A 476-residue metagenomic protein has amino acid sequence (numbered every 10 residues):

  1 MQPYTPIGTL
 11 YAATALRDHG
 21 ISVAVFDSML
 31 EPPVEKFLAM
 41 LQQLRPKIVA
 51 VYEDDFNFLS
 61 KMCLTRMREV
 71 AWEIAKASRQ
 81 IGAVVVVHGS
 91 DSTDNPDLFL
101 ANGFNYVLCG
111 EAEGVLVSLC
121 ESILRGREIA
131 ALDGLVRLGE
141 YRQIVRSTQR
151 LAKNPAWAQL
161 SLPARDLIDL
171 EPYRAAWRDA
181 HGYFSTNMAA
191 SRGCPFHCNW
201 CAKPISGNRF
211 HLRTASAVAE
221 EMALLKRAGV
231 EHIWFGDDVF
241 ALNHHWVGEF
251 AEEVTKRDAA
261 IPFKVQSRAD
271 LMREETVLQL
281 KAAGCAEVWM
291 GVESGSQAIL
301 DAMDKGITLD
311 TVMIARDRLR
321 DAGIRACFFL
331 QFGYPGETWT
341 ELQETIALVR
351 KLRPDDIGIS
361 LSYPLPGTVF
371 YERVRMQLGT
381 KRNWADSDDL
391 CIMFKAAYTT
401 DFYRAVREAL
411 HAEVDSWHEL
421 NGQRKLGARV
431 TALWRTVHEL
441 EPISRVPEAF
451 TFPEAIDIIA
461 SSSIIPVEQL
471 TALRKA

Functional and structural regions predicted by a protein language model:
M1, N57-K61, D94-L98, H244-H245 (+6 more regions): Flexible glycine/acidic-rich beta-alpha junction loops that bind and position SAM and/or redox cofactors in anaerobic
M1-R227: Acidic, low-complexity intrinsically disordered segments
Y4, A158-Y334, A347: Radical SAM [4Fe-4S] cluster-binding motif and immediate context
L38-Q42, K47, E140-Y141, V369-R375 (+1 more regions): Radical SAM enzyme core and accessory elements
K47, N105, E231, A286 (+1 more regions): Short acidic/polar active-site loop segments enriched in Thr and Asp
A50-E53, A112, V277-G295, D355-Y363: Non-cysteine beta-strand/loop elements that form the S-adenosyl-L-methionine
L64-E73, G248-E249, K305-T311, E341-Q343: Charged helix-capping and loop-helix junction motifs
P96-A101, T276, G336-K351: Catalytic cores of alpha/beta
